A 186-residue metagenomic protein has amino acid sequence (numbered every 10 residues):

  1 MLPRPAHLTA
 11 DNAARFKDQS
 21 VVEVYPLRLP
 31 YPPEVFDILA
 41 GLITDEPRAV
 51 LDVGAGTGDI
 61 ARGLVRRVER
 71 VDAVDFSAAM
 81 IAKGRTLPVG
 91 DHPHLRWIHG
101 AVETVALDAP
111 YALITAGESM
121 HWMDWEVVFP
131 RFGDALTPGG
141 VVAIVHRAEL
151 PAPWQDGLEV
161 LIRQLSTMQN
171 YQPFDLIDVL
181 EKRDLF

Functional and structural regions predicted by a protein language model:
M1-D45: Conserved class I S-adenosyl-L-methionine
T44-D45, V65-E69, V89, D124 (+1 more regions): Short conserved AdoMet
R48, E69, A112: Conserved acidic residues
L51, T57-T104: Class I SAM-dependent methyltransferase SAM/SAH-binding core
A106-I114: A short acidic, Gly/Pro-enriched loop at the edge of an enzyme's catalytic core that lines a small-molecule cofactor
A116-G117, W125: A short beta-strand submotif of the Rossmann-like class I SAM-dependent methyltransferase core that lines
M123-F132: A short, conserved alpha-helix within the catalytic core of class I
G133, T137-F186: Conserved catalytic/acceptor-binding region of the Class I
